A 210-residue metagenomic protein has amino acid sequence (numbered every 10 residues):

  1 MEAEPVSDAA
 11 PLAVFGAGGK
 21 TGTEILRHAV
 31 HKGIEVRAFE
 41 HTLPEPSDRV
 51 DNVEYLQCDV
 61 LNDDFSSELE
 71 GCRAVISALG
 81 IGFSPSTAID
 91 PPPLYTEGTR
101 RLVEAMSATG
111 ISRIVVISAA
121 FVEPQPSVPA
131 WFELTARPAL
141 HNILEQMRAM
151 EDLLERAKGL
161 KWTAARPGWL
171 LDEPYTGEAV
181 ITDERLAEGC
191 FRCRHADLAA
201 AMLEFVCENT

Functional and structural regions predicted by a protein language model:
A10-K32: N-terminal Rossmann NAD(P)H-binding glycine-rich loop of SDR-like oxidoreductase domains
P11, G18, E35-R37, P85-S86 (+3 more regions): Conserved Rossmann-fold NAD(P)-dependent oxidoreductase catalytic core, especially the SDR/UDP-sugar
L12, A38, P44-R101, A105-A108 (+1 more regions): NAD(P)H-binding glycine-rich loop region in Rossmannoid oxidoreductase-like domains and their noncatalytic homologs
E40, S118, R166-W169: Conserved SDR Rossmann-fold cofactor-binding beta-strand/turn motif
R73-A74, S112-V116, T163: Conserved catalytic-site loops of classical short-chain dehydrogenases/reductases
Q146, A165, G189-L203: Substrate-positioning beta->alpha
E151-E173: Conserved beta-loop-beta element that borders a ligand/cofactor-binding pocket
P174-A179, F205-T210: Glycine/proline-rich active-site loop of Rossmann-fold NAD(P)-dependent oxidoreductases
